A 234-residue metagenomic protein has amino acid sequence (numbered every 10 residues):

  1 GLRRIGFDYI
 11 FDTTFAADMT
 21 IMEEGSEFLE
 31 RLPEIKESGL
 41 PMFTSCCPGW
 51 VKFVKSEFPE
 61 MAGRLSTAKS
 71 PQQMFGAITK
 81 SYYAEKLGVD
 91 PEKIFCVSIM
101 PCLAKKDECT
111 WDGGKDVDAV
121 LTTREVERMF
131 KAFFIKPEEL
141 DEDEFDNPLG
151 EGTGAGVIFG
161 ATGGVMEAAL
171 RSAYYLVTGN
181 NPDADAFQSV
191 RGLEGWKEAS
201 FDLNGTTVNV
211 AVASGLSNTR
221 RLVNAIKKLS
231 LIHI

Functional and structural regions predicted by a protein language model:
G1-I232: Iron-sulfur-associated redox domains of electron-transfer enzymes in respiratory and anaerobic energy metabolism
